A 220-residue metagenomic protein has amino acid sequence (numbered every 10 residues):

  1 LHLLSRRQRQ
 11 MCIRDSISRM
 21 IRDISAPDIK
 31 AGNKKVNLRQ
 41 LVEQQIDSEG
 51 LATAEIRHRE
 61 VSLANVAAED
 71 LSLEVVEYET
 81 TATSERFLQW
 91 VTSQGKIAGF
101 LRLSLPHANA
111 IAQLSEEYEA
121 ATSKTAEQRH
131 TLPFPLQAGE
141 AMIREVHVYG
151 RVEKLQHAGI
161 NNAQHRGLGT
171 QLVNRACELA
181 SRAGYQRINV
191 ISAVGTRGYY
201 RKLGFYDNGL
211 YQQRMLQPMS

Functional and structural regions predicted by a protein language model:
L1, S16-Q40, V148-G159: Flexible glycine/acidic-rich beta-alpha junction loops that bind and position SAM and/or redox cofactors in anaerobic
H2-R9, I13: Single conserved hydrophobic/aromatic residue that forms the stacking wall/gate of nucleotide- or nucleobase-binding
M11-C12, V76-Y78: Active-site loops and adjacent core secondary-structure elements that bind or stabilize anionic groups
E79-E119, E127-R151: A conserved beta-strand-loop-helix scaffold within acyl/acetyltransferase catalytic domains
G159-A180: Conserved acetyl-CoA-binding loop-helix of GNAT-fold acetyltransferases
E178-S192: Conserved GNAT acetyl-CoA-binding A-motif
S192-Y211: Conserved active-site alpha-helix within GNAT-family acetyltransferase domains
